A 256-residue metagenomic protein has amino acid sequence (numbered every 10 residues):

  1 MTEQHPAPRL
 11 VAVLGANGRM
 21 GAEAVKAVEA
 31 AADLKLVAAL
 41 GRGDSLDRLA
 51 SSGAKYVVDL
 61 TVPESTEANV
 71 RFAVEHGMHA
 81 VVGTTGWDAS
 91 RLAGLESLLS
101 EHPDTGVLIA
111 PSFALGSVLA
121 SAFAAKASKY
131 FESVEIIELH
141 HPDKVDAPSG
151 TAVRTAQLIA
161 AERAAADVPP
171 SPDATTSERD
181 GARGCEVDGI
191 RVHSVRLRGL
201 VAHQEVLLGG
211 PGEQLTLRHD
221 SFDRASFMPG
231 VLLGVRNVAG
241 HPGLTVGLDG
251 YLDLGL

Functional and structural regions predicted by a protein language model:
M1-P6: A short, basic/flexible loop-to-alpha-helix module at the beginning of a structural domain
P8-S51, E132-L256: C-terminal substrate-binding/catalytic lobe of Rossmann-fold NAD(P)-dependent oxidoreductases
L36, A80-V81, G106-I109: Hydrophobic beta-strand scaffold residues
R42, T85-W87, S112-A114, L139-P142: Short, ordered loop/turn segments at secondary-structure junctions
V57-V58: N-terminal Rossmann-like NAD(P) cofactor-binding module of classical short-chain dehydrogenase/reductase
T61-V62, T85, R196: Short glycine-/small-residue-rich Rossmann-like dinucleotide-binding loops
A68-R71, H76, T84-V107, A122-K126: Rossmann-fold NAD(P)-binding glycine/threonine-rich loop
L119-F131, A147: Rossmann-like NAD(P)H-binding beta-loop-alpha module
